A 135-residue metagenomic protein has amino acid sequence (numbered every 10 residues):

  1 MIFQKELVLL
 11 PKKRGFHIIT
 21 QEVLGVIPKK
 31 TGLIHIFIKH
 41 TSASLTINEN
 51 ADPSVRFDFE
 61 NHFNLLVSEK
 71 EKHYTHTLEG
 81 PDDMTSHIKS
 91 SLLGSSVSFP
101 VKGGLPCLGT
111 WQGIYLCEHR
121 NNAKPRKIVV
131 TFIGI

Functional and structural regions predicted by a protein language model:
M1-I135: Active-site histidine-anchored catalytic micro-motif
